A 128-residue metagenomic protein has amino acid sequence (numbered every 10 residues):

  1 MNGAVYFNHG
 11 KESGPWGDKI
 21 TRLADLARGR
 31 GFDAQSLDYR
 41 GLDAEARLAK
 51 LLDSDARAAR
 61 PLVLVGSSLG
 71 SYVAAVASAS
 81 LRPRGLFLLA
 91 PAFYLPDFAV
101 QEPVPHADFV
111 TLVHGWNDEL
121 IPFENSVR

Functional and structural regions predicted by a protein language model:
M1-L42: Short, surface-exposed "cap/lid" segments of acyl-processing enzymes
W16, E119-N125: Conserved alpha/beta-hydrolase "acid-adjacent" motif
Y39-R57: Alpha/beta-hydrolase active-site loop
V65-A74: Gly/Ala-rich beta-loop-alpha elbow adjacent to hydrolase catalytic centers
V73-A77, D97: Hydrolases whose catalytic domains are alpha/beta-hydrolase-1, hotdog thioesterase, or metallo-beta-lactamase-like
L81, Q101-A107: Short, conserved loop/helix-junction motifs that constitute active-site signature segments in enzyme catalytic cores
R82-Y94: A conserved short beta-strand
H106-A107, T111-H114, D118: Short beta-strand/loop motif that positions the catalytic acidic residue of the alpha/beta-hydrolase fold
